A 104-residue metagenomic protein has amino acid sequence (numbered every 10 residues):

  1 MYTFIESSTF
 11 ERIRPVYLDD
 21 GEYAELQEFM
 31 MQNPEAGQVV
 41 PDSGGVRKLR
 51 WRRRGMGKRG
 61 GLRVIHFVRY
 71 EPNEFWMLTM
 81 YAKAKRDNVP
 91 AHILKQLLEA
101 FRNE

Functional and structural regions predicted by a protein language model:
M1-G21: Arg/Lys-rich, positively charged N-terminal/basic patches that mediate binding to nucleic acids
T3, R47, D87: Residues that recognize and position ribonucleotide moieties
D19-E35, N88-H92, Q96-L98: Short, charge- and proline-biased low-complexity linear segments that act as flexible interaction/docking motifs
E28-K58: A short, surface-exposed loop/turn module that caps and links secondary-structure elements
R54-M56, F67-Y70: Short polar/acidic secondary-structure junctions
G60-V64: Short, surface-exposed coil-to-beta transition loops
V68-E104: Enriched for short, Lys/Arg-rich terminal
